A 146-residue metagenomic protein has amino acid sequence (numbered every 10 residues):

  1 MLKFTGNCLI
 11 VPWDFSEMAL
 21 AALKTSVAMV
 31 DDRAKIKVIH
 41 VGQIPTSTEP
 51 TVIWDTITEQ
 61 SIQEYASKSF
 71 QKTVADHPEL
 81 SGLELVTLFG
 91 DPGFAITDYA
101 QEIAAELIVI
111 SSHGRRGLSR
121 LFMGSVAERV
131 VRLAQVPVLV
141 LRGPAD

Functional and structural regions predicted by a protein language model:
M1, Y99-D146: Gly/Ser-rich helix-loop-strand patches that form or flank binding pockets for ribonucleotide-derived cofactors
M1-F4, A75-I108, D146: Structural beta-alpha unit
L2-V52: Small/aliphatic-rich secondary-structure junction motif
V30-D31, P78, Q135: Short conserved AdoMet
K37-I39, L83-L88, L139: General small-molecule cofactor/ligand-binding pocket signal
D55-K68: A short acidic, glycine-rich active-site loop that binds or catalyzes chemistry on phosphate/adenosine moieties
Y65, T87-D91, H113: Short beta->alpha linker loops
